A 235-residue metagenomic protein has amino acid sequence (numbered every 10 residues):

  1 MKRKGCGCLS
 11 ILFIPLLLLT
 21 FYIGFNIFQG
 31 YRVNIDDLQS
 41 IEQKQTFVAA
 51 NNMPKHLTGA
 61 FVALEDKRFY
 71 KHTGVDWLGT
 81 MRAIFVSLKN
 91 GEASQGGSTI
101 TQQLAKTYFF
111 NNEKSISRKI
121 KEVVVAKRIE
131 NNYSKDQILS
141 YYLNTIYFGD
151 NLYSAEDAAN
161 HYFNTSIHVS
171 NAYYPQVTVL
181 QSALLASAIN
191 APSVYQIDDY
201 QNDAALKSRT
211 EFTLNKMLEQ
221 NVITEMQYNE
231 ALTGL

Functional and structural regions predicted by a protein language model:
M1-L235: Juxtamembrane regions of bacterial inner-membrane/periplasmic proteins, predominantly the peptidoglycan biogenesis
